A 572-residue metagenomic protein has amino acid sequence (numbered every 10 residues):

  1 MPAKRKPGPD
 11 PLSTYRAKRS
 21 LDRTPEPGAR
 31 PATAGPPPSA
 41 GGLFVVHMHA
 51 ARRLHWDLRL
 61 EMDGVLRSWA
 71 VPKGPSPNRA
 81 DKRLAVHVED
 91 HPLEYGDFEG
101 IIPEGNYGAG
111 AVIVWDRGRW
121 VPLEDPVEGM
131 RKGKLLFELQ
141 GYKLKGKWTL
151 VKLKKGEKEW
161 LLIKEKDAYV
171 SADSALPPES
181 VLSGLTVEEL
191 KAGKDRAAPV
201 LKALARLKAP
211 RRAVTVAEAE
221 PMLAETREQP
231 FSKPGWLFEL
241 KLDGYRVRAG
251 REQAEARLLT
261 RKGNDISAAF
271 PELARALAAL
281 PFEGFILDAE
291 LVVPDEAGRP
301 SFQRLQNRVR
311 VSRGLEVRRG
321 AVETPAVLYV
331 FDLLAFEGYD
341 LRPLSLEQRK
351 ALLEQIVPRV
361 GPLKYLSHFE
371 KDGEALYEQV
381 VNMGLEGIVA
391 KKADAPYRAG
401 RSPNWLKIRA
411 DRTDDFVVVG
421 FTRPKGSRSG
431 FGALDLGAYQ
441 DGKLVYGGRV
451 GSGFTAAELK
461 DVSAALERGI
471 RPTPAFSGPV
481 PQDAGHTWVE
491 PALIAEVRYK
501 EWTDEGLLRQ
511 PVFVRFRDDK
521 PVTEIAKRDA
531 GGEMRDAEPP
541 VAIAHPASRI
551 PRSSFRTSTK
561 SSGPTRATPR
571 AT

Functional and structural regions predicted by a protein language model:
M1-T572: Catalytic cores of nucleic-acid ligases and guanylyltransferases
